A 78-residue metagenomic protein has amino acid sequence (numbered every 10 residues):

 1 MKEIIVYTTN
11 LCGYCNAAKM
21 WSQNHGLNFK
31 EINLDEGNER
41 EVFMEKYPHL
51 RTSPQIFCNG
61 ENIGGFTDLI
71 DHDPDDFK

Functional and structural regions predicted by a protein language model:
M1-N28: Local sequence-structure signature of Cys/Sec-based thiol-disulfide redox active-site neighborhoods
N16, M20, E41, D71: Alpha-helical elements of the RecA-like P-loop NTPase motor core of helicases
H25-F29, E45-K46, E61, D71-H72: Non-catalytic interaction surface on structured domains
N28-R40: Thiol-based oxidoreductase modules, predominantly thioredoxin-like and allied folds used for disulfide exchange
E41-Y47, D73-K78: Short amphipathic alpha-helix with an adjacent loop that forms part of the alpha/beta core around
Y47-F57, F66-T67: Structural micro-motif
C58-K78: Non-catalytic, surface beta->alpha helical segment in thiol-disulfide oxidoreductase systems
